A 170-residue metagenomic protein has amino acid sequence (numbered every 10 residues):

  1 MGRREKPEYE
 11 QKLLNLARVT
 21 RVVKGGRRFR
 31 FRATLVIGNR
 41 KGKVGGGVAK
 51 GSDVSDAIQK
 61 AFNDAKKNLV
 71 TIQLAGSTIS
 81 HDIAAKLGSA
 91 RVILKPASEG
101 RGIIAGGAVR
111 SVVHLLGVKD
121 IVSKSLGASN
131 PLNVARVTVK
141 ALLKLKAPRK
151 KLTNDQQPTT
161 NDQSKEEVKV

Functional and structural regions predicted by a protein language model:
M1-V170: Ribosome-associated RNA-binding proteins
